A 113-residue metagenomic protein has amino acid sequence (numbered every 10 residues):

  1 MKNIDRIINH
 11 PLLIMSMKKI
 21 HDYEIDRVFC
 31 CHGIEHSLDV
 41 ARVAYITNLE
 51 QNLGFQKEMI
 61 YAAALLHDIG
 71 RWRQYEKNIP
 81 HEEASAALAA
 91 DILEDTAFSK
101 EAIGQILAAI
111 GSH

Functional and structural regions predicted by a protein language model:
M1-H113: Metal-dependent phosphohydrolase cores
